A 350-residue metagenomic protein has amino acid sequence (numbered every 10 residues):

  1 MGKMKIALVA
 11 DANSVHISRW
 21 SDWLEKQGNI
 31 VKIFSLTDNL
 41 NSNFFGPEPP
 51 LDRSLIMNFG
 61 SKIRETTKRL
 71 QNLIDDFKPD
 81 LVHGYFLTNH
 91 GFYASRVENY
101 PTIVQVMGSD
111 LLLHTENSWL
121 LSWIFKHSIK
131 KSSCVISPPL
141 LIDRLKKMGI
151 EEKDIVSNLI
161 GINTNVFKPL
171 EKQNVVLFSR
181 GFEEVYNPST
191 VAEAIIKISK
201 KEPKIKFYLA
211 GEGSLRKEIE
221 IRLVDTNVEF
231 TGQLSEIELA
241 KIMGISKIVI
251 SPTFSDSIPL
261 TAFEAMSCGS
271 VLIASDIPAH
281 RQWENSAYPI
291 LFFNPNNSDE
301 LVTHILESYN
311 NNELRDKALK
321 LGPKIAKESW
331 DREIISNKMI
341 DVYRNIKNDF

Functional and structural regions predicted by a protein language model:
L81, R96-L113, V135: Active-site proximal beta-strand in glycosyltransferases
G84-H90: Short His-centered aromatic/hydrophobic patch
V104, F125-F167, F230: Donor nucleotide-sugar binding/catalytic pocket of nucleotide-sugar-dependent glycosyltransferases
L170-S199, F207-Y208: Conserved donor-binding/catalytic core segment of Leloir-type glycosyltransferases
K217-I237: Nucleotide-activated donor-binding/catalytic signature segment of Leloir-type glycosyltransferases, i.e., the conserved
F254: Aromatic "clamp/platform" in nucleotide-sugar-dependent glycosyltransferases that forms part of the donor/acceptor
V271-A274: Short hydrophobic beta-strand element within catalytic cores of glycosyltransferases and related nucleotide-activated
I290-S298, E307-E313: Conserved acidic donor-binding segment of nucleotide-sugar-dependent glycosyltransferases
